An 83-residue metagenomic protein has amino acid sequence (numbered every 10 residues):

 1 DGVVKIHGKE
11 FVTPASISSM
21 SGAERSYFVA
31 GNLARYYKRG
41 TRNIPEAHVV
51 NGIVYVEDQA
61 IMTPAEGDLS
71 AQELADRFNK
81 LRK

Functional and structural regions predicted by a protein language model:
D1-K83: N-terminal targeting peptides and non-cytosolic leader segments immediately upstream of the first transmembrane helix
